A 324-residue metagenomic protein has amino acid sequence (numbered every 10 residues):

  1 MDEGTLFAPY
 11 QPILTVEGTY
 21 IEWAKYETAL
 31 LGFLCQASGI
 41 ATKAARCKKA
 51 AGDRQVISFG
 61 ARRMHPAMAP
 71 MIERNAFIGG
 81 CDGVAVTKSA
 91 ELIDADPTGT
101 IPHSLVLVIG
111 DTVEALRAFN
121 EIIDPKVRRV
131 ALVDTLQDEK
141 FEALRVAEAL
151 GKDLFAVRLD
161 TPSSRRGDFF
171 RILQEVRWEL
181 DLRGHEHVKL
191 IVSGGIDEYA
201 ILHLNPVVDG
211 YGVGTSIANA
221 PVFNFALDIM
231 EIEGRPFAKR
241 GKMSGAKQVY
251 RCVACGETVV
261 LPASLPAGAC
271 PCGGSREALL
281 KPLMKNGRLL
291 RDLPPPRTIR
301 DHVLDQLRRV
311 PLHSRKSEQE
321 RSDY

Functional and structural regions predicted by a protein language model:
M1-E3: Active-site-flanking structural segment that lines cofactor/substrate pockets
T5-F7, L14-R183, E198-Y199, H203: Buried, small/hydrophobic-residue-enriched core segments of structured protein domains
Y10, V108-I109, L289-P294: Short, exposed beta-strand "edge-strand" segments with a Pro/Gly-rich flavor and a Y/T-containing core
G167-V188, I196-Y324: Gly/Ser/Thr/Ala-enriched C-terminal appendages of enzymes
